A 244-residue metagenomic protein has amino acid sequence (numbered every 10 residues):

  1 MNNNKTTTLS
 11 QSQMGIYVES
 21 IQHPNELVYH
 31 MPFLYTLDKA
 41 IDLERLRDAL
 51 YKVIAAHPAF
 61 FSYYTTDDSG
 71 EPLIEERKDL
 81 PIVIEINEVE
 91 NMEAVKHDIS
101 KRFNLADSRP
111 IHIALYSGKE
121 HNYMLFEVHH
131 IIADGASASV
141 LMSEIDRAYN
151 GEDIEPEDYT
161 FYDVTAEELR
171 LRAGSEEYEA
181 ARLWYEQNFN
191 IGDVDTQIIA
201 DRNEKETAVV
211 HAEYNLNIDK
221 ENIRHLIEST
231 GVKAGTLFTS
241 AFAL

Functional and structural regions predicted by a protein language model:
M1, I113, S139: Key residue(s) within conserved catalytic/signature motifs
M1-P24, R47-M92, R109, S143 (+1 more regions): Short amphipathic alpha-helices and their capping loops
N4-T7, E26-R45, L105-F126, E179 (+1 more regions): Gly/Ser/Thr-rich phosphate-binding loops and adjoining beta-strand/alpha-helix segments that form adenosine-phosphate
T6-T8, S12, V18, Y116-F161: Active-site-proximal acidic secondary-structure segment that organizes catalysis
D42, M92, D134-A138, E177 (+2 more regions): Hydrophobic (often cysteine-bearing) scaffold residues that line and stabilize catalytic clefts of nucleotide/cofactor
R47-Y51, K96-H97, M142-D146, T239 (+1 more regions): Generic solvent-exposed, charged/amphipathic alpha-helical segments that serve as macromolecular interface scaffolds
D48-V53, D98-R102, I131, Q187 (+2 more regions): Amphipathic alpha-helical regulatory segments at dimerization interfaces that relay allosteric signals between sensory
S69, L80-P81, I131-A133, L244: Short, solvent-exposed loop/turn segments at secondary-structure junctions
